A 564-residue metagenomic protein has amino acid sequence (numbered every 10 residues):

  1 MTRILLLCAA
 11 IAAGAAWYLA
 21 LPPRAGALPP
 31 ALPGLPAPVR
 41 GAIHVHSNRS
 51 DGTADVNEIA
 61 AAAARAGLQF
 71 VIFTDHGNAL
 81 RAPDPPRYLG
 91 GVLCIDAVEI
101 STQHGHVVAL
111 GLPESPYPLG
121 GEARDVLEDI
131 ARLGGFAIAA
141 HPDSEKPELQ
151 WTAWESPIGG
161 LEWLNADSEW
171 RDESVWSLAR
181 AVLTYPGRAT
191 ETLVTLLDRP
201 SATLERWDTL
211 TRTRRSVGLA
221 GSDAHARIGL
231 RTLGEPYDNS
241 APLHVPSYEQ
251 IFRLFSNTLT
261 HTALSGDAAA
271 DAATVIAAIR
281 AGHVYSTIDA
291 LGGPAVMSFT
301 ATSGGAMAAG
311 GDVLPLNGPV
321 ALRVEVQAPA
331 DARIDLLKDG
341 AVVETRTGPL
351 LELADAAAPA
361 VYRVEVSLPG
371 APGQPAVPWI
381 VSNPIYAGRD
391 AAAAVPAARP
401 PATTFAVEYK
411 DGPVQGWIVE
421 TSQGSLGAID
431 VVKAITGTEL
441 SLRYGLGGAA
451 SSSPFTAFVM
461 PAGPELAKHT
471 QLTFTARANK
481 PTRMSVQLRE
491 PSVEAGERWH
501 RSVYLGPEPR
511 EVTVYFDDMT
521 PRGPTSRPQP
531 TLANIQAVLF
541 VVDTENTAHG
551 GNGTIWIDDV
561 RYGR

Functional and structural regions predicted by a protein language model:
T2-L32, P38, T213-G218, S222-P400: C-terminal functional module detector
G26-R188, L197-T213, G221, Q374 (+1 more regions): A metal-dependent hydrolase metal-coordination microenvironment
R49-A54, R171, A269-A270, I288 (+2 more regions): Short, solvent-exposed loop/turn elements at domain surfaces
T53-D55, H106, D172-V175, L230-T232 (+2 more regions): Short, solvent-exposed loop/turn and secondary-structure capping segments
Q103, K146-E148, E169-D172, A226-L230 (+3 more regions): Short catalytic/ligand-binding loop motif for oxyanion handling, primarily in non-cytosolic enzymes, centered on
S174-V194, L233-E249: Charged, glycine/proline-rich intrinsically disordered loops and linkers
V395-R564: Beta-rich carbohydrate-recognition modules and glycan-binding surfaces
